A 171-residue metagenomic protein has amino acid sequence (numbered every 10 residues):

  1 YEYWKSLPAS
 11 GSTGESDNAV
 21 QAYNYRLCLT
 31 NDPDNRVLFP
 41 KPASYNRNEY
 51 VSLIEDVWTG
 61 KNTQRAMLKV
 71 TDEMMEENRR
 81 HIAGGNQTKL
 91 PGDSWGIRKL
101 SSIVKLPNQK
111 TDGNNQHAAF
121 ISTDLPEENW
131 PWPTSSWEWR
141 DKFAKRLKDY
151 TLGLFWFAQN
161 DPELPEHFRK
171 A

Functional and structural regions predicted by a protein language model:
Y1-A171: Flavin (FAD/FMN)-binding glycine-rich loop and adjacent Rossmann-like elements that form
